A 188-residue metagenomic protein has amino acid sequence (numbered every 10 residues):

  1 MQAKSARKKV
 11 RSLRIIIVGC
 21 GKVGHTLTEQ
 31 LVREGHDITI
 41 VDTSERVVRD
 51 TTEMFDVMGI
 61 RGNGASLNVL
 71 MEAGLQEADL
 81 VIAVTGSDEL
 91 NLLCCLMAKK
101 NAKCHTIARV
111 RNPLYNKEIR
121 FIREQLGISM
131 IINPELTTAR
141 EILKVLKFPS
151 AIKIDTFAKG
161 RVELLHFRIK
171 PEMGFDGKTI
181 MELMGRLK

Functional and structural regions predicted by a protein language model:
M1-K188: Cytosolic regulatory regions of ion transport systems
